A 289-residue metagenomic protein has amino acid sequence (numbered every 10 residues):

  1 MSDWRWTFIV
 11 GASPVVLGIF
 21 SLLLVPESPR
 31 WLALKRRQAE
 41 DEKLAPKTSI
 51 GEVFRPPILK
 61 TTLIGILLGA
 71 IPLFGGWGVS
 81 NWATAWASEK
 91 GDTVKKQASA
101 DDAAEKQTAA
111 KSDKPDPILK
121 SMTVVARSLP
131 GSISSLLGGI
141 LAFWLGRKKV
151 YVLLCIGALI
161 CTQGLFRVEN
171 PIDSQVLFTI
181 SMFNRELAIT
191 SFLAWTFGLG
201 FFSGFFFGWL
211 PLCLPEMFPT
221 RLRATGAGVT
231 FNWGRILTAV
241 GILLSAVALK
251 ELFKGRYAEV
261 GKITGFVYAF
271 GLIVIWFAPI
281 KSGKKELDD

Functional and structural regions predicted by a protein language model:
M1-L23: Helix-loop-helix hairpin linking two adjacent transmembrane segments in secondary transporters
F20-L24, G164-E169, C213, G265-D289: Multi-pass alpha-helical transporter architecture, strongest for 12-TM Major Facilitator/SLC carriers used
P26-S49, K285-D289: Flexible cytoplasmic inter-helical loops of multi-pass small-molecule transporters
P57-S132, T238-I242: Extracytoplasmic gate region of multi-pass secondary transporters
L129, R221-K250: A late C-terminal transmembrane helix in Major Facilitator Superfamily
S135-R147: Helix-to-loop junctions at the C-terminal end of transmembrane segments in multipass secondary transporters
W144-I156: Cytoplasmic membrane-interface "Motif A"-like loop-to-helix N-cap segments of 12-TM Major Facilitator Superfamily
I156-R185: C-terminal ends and interior cores of transmembrane alpha-helices in multi-pass membrane transporters/permeases
